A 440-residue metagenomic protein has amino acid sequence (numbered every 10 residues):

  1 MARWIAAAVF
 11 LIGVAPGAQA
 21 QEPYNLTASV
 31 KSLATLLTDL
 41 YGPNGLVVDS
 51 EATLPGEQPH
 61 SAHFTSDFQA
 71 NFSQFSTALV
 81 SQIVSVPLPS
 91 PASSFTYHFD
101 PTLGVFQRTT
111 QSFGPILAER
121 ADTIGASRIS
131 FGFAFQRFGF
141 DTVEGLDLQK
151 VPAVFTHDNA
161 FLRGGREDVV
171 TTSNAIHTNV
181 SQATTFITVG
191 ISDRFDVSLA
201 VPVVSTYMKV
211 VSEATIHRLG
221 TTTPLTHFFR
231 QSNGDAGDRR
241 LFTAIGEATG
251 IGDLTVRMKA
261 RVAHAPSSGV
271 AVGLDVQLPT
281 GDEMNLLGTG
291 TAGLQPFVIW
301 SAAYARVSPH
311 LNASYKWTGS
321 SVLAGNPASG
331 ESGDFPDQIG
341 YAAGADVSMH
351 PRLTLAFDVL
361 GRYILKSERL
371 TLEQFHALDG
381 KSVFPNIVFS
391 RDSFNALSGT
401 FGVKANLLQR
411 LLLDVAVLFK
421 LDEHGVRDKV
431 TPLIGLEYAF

Functional and structural regions predicted by a protein language model:
P23-G252, G325, R369-F384: A subset of solvent-exposed loop/turn segments in beta-rich extracellular surface proteins, enriched in glycine
F113, G125-S127, N179-T185, T249-L254 (+5 more regions): Residues that define the transmembrane beta-barrel architecture of outer-membrane proteins
F113, L117-R120, F131-F135, T185-I191 (+10 more regions): Residues on the lipid-exposed face of transmembrane beta-strands in outer-membrane beta-barrel proteins
A118-D122, T172-T178, A244-A248, E283-T289 (+3 more regions): Outer-membrane beta-barrel domain signature
F135-D141, V201-Y207, D253, V262 (+6 more regions): Transmembrane beta-strands of outer-membrane beta-barrel pores
F140, F195-L199, A265-V270, R306-L311 (+2 more regions): Repeated loop/turn-to-beta-strand initiation elements of outer-membrane beta-barrel proteins
V143-L148, V210-I216, V272-G273, D282-G290 (+3 more regions): Outer-membrane beta-barrel translocator domains and adjoining extracellular loop/strand segments of Gram-negative
K150-F155, T221-R240, S332-F440: Outer membrane beta-barrel transmembrane domains
